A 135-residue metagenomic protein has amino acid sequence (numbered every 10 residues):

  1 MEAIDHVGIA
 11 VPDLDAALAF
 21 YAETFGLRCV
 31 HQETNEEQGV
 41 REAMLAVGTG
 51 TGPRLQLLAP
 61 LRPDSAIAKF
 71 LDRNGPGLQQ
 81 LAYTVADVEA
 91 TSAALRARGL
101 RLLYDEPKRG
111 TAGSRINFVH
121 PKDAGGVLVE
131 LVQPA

Functional and structural regions predicted by a protein language model:
M1-E2, I9-G52, A90-A93, A97-D105 (+2 more regions): Core segments of cupin and vicinal oxygen chelate
M1-L18, P76-V85, P134-A135: N-terminal beta-strand motif that seeds the catalytic metal site of vicinal oxygen chelate
G52-L55, A124-V127: Short, charged/polar, Gly/Pro-enriched secondary-structure boundary elements
D64-K69: A short, acidic/glycine-rich surface segment
F70-R98: Mid-chain, well-packed structural core segment of small domains
